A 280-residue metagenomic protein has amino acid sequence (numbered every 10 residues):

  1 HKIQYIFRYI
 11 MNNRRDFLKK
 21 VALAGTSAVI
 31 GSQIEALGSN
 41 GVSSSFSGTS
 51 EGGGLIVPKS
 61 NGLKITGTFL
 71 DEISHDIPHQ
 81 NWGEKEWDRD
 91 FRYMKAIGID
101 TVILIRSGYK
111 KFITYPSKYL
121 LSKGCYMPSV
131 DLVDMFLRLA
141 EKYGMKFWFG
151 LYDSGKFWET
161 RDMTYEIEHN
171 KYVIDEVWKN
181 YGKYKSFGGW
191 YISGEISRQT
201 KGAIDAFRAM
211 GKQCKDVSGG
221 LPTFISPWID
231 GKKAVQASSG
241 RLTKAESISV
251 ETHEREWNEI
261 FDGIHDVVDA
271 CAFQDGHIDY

Functional and structural regions predicted by a protein language model:
H1, I10, G25-S27, E195-G202: Short amphipathic alpha-helical segments with coiled-coil-like heptad repeat character
H1-I3, W257: Low-complexity, intrinsically disordered short segments enriched for Gly/Pro and polybasic residues
I3-M11, S32-K59: C-terminal segment of N-terminal export signals and the immediately downstream linker at the start of the mature
N13-R14, S186: Generic detector of short, well-ordered, non-transmembrane alpha-helical segments enriched in hydrophobic residues
R14-R15, K215: Short, cationic motifs built from Arg/Lys/His that form the positively charged side of catalytic pockets
D16-G41: N-terminal export signals
T26-V29, S43, G48, M127-D134 (+1 more regions): Contiguous N-terminal and early-domain "leader" segments and peripheral loops that mark the onset or edge of a domain
G53-Y280: Glycan-processing catalytic domains of CAZymes
